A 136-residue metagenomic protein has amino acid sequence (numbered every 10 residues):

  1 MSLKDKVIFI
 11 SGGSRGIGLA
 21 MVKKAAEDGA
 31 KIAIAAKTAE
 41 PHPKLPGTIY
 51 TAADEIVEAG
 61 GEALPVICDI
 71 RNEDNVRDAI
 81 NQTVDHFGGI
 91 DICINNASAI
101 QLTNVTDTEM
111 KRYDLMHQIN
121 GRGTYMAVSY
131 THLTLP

Functional and structural regions predicted by a protein language model:
V7-I10, C93-I94: Conserved hydrophobic beta-strands of the Rossmann-like cofactor-binding core in SDR/related NAD(P)H-dependent
S14-R15: Conserved glycine-rich cofactor-binding loop
A30-T51: Conserved glycine-rich Rossmann-like NAD(P)H-binding loop of the short-chain dehydrogenase/reductase
G47, I67-A79, M110: The beta1-alpha1 cofactor-binding region of Rossmann-like NAD(H)/NADP(H)-dependent oxidoreductases
A59-E62, Q82-N95, Q101: A glycine-rich helix->loop->beta "capping" turn within Rossmann-like NAD(P)(H)-dependent oxidoreductase domains
N104-V105, E109-D114: Substrate-binding pocket helix/loop in short-chain dehydrogenase/reductase
T131-P136: Conserved small/polar residues in nucleotide/adenosyl-binding loops
